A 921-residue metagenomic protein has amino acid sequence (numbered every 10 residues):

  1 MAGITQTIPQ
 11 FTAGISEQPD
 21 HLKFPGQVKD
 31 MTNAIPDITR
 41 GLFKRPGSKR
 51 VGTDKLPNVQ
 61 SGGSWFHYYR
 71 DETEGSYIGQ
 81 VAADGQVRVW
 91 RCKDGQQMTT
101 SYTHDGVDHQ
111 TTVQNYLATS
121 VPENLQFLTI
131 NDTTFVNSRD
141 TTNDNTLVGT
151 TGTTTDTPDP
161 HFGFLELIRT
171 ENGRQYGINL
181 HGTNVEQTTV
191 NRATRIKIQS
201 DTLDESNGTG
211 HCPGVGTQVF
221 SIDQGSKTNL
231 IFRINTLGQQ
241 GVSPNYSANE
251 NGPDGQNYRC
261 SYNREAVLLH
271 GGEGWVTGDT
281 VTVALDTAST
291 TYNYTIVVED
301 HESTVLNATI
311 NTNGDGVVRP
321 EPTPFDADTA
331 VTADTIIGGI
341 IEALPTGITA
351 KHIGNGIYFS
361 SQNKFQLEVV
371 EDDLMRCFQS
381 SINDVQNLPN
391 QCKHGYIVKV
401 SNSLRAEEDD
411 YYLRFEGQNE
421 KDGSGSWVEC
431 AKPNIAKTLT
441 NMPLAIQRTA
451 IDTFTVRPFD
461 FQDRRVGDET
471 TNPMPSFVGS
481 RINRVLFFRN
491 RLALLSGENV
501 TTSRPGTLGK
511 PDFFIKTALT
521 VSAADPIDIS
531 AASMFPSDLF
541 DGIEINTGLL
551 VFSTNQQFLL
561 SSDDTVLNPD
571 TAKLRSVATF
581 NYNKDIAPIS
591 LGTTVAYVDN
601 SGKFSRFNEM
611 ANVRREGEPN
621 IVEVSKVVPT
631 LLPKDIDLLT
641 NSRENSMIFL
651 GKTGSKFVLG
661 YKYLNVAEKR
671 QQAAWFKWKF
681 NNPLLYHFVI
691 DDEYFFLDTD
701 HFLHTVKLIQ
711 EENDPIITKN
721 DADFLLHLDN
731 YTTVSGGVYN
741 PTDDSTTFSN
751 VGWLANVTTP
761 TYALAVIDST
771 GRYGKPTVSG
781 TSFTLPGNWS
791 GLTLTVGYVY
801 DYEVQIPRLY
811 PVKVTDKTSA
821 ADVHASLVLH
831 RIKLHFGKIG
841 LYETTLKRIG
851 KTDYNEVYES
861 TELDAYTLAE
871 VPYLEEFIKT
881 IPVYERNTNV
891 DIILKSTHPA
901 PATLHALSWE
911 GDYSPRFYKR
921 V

Functional and structural regions predicted by a protein language model:
M1-G95, N387-R484, F488-D538, D599-P619 (+2 more regions): N-terminal beta-propeller domains
A2-T73, K603-V921: Beta-sheet repeat architectures centered on beta-propellers
K49, T53-V59, D460-N490, L495-S646 (+3 more regions): Beta-propeller and closely related beta-pinwheel folds
Q96, T100, D108-Q175, N355-V370: Hydrophobic or amphipathic alpha-helical targeting/insertion segments
T133, P160-R169, T304-S476: Long, charge-dense tracts
V190-R319: Conserved, function-critical positions that sit in or immediately flank catalytic and ligand-binding motifs
W275-N293, L367-D373, G423-N434, D452-F459 (+4 more regions): Surface-exposed interaction regions enriched in Ser/Thr/Asp/Glu that occur as long low-complexity tracts or repetitive
